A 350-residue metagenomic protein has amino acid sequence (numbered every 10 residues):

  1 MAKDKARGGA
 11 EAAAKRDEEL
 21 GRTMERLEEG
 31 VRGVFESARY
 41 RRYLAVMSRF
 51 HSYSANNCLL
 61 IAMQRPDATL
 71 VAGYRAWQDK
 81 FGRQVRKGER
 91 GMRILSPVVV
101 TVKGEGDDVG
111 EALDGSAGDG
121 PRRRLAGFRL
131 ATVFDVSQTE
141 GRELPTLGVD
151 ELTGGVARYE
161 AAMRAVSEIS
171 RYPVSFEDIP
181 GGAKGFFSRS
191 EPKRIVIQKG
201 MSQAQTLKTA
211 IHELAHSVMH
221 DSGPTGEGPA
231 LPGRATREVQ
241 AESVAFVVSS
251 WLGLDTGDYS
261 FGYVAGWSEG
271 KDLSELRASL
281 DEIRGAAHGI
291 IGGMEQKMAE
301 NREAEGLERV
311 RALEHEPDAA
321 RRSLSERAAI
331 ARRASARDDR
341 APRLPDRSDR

Functional and structural regions predicted by a protein language model:
M1-R321: N-terminal accessory/interface modules of nucleic-acid-binding and processing proteins
L313-R350: Non-Sec secretion/translocation targeting segments of pathogen effectors
